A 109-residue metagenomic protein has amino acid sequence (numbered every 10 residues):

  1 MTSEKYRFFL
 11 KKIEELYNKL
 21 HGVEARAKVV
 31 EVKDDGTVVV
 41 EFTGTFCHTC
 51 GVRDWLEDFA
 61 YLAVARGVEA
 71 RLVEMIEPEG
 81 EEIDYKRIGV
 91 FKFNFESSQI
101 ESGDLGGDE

Functional and structural regions predicted by a protein language model:
M1-E109: Domain-level signature for proteins that mediate thiol-based redox and metal-cofactor handling
